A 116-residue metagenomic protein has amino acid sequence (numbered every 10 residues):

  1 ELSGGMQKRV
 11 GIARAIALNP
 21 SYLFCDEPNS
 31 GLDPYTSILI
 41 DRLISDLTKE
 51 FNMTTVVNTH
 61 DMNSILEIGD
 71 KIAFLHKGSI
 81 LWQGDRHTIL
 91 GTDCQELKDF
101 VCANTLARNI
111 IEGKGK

Functional and structural regions predicted by a protein language model:
E1-L2, M6: Conserved ABC ATPase signature
N19: Conserved catalytic motifs of ABC-family nucleotide-binding domains
L23-D26: Catalytic Walker B motif of ABC-type/P-loop ATPase nucleotide-binding domains
P34-T36: Helix N-cap at the start of a conserved alpha-helix in ABC-type nucleotide-binding domains
I65-E67: A short, surface-exposed alpha-helical micro-motif characterized by mixed small hydrophobic and charged/polar residues
L90-K116: C-terminal boundary and immediately downstream tail of ABC-type ATPase nucleotide-binding domains
